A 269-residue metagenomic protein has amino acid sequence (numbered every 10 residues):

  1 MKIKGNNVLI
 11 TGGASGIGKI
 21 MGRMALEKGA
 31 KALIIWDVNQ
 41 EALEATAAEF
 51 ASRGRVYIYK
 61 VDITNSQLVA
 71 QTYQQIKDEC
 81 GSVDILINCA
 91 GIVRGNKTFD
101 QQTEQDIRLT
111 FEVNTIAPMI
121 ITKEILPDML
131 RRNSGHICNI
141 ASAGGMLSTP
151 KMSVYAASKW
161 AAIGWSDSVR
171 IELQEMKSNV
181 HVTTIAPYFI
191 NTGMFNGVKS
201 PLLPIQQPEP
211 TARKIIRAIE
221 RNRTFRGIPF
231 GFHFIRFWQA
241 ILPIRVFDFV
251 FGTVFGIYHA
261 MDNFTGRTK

Functional and structural regions predicted by a protein language model:
K2-I34: Canonical Rossmann dinucleotide-binding motif of NAD(H)/NADP(H)-dependent dehydrogenases/reductases, specifically
A30-T46: Conserved glycine-rich Rossmann-like NAD(P)H-binding loop of the short-chain dehydrogenase/reductase
Q40-E41, K60-Q71, E104: The beta1-alpha1 cofactor-binding region of Rossmann-like NAD(H)/NADP(H)-dependent oxidoreductases
K97-F99, T103-R108: Substrate-binding pocket helix/loop in short-chain dehydrogenase/reductase
T122, S158: Active-site helix of classical SDR
S142: Residue(s) in the substrate-gating loop at a strand-loop-helix junction that position the organic substrate next
E172-F232: SDR active-site lid
